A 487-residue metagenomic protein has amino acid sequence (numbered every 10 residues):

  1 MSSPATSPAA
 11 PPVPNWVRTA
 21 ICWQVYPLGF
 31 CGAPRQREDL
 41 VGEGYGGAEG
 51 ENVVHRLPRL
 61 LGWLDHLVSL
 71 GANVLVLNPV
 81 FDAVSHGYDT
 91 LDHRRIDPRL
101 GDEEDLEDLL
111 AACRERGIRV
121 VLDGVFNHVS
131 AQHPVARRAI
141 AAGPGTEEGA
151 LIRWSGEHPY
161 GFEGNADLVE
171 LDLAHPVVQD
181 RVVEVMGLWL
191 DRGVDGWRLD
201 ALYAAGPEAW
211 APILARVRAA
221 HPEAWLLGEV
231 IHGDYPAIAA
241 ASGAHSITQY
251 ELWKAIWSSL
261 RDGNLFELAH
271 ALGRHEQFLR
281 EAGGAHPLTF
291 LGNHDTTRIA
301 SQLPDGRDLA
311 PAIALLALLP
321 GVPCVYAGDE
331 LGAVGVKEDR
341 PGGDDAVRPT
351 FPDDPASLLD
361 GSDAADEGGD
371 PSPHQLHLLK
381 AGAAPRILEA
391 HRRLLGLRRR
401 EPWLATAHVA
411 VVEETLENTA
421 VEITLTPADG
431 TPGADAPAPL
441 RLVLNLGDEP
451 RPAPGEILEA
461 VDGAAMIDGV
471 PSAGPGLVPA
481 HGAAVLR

Functional and structural regions predicted by a protein language model:
S7-C22, Y26-N73, V80-R192, W210-I213 (+2 more regions): Substrate-binding/active-site clefts of carbohydrate-active enzymes
V17-R18, A33, R37-A48, N52 (+4 more regions): Loop/helix patches that line or flank the sugar-binding groove of alpha-linked glycan CAZymes
I21-Q24, L75-L77, V120-L122, W197 (+4 more regions): Hydrophobic faces of well-ordered beta-strands that scaffold small-molecule active sites in alpha/beta enzyme cores
A72, V194-G196, A244-H245, G321-V322: A structural motif
L110-R116, E184, R198-A282, G306 (+3 more regions): Active-site-proximal helices and loops of the catalytic beta/alpha 8
R181-P207, T289-N293: Active-site groove signature of glycoside hydrolases
L440, E449-V470: Beta-strand-rich binding/interaction modules
S472-R487: C-terminal beta-strand-rich structural cap/linker in extracellular carbohydrate-active enzymes
